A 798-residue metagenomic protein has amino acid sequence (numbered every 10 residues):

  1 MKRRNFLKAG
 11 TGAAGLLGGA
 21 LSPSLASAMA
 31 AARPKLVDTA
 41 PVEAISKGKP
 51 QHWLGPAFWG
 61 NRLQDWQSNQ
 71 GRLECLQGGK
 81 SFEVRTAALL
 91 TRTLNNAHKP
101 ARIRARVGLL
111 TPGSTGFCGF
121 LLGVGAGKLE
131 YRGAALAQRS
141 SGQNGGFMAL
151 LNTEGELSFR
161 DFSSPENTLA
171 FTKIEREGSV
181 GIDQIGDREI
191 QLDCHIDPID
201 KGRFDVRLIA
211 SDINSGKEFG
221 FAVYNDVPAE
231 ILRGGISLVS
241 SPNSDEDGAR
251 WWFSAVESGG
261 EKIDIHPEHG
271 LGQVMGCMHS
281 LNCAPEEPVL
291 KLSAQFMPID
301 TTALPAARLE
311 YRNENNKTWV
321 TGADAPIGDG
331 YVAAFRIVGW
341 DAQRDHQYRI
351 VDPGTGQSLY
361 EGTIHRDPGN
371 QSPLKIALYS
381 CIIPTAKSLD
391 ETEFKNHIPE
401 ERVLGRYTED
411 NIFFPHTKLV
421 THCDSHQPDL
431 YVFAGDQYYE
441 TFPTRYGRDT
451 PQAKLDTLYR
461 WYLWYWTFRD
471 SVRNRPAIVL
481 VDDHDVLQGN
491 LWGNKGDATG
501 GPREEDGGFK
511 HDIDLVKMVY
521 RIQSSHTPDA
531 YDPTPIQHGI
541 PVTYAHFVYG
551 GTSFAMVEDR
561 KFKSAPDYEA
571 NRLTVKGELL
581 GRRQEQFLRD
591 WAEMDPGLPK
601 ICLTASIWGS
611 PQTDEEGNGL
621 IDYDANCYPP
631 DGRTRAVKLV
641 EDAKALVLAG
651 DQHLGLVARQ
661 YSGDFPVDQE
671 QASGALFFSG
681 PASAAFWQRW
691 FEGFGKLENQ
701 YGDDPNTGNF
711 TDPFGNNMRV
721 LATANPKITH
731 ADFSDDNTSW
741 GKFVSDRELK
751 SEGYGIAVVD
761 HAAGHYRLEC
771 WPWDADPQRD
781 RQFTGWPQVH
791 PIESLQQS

Functional and structural regions predicted by a protein language model:
N5-A30: N-terminal export signals
A32-A101, G108-L110: Low-complexity, Ser/Thr/Pro/Gly-rich disordered linker/stalk regions
Q77-N167: Secretory/extracellular carbohydrate-interaction modules and structurally similar beta-sandwich "look-alikes"
A105, D183-V223: Carbohydrate-binding surfaces in secreted/extracellular proteins
F162-Q191: Short, aromatic/His-centered strand-loop micro-motif at the edge of beta-sheets
E218-A249: Flexible glycan-contacting loops in extracellular carbohydrate-active proteins
D245-G248, E257-G259, G270-Q273, P285-E287 (+6 more regions): Long, structured stretches of catalytic cores involved in phosphate-ester chemistry, encompassing
I327-R336: Aromatic sugar-binding surface patches on proteins that engage polysaccharides or sugar-phosphate polymers
